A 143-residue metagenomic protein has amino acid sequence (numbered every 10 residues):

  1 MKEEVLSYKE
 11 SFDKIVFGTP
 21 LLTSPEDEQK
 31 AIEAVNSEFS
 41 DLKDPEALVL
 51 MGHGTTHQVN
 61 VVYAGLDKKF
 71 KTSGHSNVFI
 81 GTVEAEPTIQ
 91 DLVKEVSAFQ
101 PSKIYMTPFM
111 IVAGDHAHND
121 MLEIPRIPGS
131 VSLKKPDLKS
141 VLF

Functional and structural regions predicted by a protein language model:
M1-F143: Extended amphipathic ligand-handling, pore-lining, and cofactor/metal-binding catalytic surfaces
